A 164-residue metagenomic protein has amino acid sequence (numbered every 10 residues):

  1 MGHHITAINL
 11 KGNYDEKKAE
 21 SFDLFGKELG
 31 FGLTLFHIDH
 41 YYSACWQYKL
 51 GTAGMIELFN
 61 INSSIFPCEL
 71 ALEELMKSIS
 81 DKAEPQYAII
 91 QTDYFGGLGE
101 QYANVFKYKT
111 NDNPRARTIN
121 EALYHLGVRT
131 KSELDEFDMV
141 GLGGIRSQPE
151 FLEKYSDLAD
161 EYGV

Functional and structural regions predicted by a protein language model:
M1-G30, Y162: Short, extreme N-terminal segment that most often corresponds to the first beta-strand
F31, H37-V164: Charged interaction segments
